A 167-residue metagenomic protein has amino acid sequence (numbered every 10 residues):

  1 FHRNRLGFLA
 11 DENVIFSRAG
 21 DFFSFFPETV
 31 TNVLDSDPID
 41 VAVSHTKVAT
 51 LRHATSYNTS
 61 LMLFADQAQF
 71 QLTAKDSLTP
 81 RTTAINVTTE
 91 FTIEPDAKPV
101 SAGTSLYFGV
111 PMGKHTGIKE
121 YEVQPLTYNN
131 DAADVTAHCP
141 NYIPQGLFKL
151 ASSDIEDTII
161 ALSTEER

Functional and structural regions predicted by a protein language model:
L6: Short conserved active-site loop signatures built around small residues
N13, A19-G20, A42-R167: Beta-sheet-dominated scaffold domains
F22-P38: Acidic/polar low-complexity surface segments
